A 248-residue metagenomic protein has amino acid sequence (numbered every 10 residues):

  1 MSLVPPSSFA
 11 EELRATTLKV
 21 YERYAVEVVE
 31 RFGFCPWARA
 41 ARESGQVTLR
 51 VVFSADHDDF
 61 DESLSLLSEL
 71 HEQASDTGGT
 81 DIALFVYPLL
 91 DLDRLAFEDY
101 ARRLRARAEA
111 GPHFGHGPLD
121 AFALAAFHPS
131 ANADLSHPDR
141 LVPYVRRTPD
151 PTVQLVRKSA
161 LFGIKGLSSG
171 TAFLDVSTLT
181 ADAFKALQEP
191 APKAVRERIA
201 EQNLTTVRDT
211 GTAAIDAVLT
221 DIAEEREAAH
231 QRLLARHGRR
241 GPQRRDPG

Functional and structural regions predicted by a protein language model:
S2-G248: Expand to "…catalyze enediolate/carbanion chemistry for C-C bond making/breaking, isomerization, decarboxylation
